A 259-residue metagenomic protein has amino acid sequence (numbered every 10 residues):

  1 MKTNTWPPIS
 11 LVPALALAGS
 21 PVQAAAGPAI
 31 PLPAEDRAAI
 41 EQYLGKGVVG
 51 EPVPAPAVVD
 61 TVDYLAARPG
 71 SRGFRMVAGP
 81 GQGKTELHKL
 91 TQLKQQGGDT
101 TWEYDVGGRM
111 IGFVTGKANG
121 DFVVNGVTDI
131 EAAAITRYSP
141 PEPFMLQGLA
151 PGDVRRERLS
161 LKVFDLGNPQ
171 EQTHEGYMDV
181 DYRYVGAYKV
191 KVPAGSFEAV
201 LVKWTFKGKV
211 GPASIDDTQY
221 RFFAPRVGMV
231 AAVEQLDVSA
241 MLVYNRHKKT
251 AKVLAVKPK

Functional and structural regions predicted by a protein language model:
M1-L11: Bacterial N-terminal signal peptides that target proteins for export
T3, L17, L44-G47, T61 (+2 more regions): Short hydrophobic/aromatic-rich motifs at helix boundaries and adjacent loops
S10-A18: Bacterial N-terminal signal peptides
A18, V22-A26: Boundary at the C-terminal end of the N-terminal hydrophobic targeting segment
A26-N119, T128, F164-K259: Acidic, serine/threonine-rich low-complexity disordered tracts
R109-T173: Extracellular-facing segments of soluble proteins and assemblies that are Gly/Ser/Thr-biased and enriched in aromatics
